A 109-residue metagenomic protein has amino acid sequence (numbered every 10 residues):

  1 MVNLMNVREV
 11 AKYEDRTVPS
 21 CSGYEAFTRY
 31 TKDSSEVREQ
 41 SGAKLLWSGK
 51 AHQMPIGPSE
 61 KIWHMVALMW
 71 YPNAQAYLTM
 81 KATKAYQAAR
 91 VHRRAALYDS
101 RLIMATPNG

Functional and structural regions predicted by a protein language model:
M1-M65, P72, A76, T106-G109: Short S/T/G/P-rich N-terminal loop/turn motif that feeds into the first structured element of a domain
P55-G57, L68-G109: Short, Lys/Arg-rich amphipathic alpha-helical interaction segments that bind nucleic acids or acidic protein surfaces
